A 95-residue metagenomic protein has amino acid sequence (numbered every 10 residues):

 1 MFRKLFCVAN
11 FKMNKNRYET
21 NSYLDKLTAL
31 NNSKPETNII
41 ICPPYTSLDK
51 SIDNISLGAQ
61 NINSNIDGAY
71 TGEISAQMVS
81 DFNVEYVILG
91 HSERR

Functional and structural regions predicted by a protein language model:
M1-I74, S80-V84: Conserved N-terminal beta1-alpha1 strand-loop-helix module at the mouth
E85, G90: Short acidic/polar active-site loop segments enriched in Thr and Asp
S92-R95: Glycine-rich, proline-tolerant flexible connector loops at the mouths of alpha/beta enzymes
